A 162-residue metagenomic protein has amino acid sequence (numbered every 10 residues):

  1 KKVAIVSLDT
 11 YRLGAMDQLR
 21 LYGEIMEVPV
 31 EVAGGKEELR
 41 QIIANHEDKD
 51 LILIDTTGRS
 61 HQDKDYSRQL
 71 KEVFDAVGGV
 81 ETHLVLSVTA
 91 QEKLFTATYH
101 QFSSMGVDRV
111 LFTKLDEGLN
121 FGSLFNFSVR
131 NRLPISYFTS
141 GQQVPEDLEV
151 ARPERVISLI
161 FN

Functional and structural regions predicted by a protein language model:
K1-G34: P-loop NTPase switch/communication element
K2-A4, G79-L86, S103-S140, P145: Conserved beta-strand/loop subsegment of P-loop NTPase cores
A4, A44-I54, D65-A90: Inter-motif core of Ras-like GTPase G domains
T10-L13, E37-E38, G58-H61, V88-E92 (+2 more regions): Conserved nucleotide-binding/hydrolysis micro-motifs of P-loop NTPases
A15-D17, H61-S67, L94-T96, F121-S123: Conserved ATPase-coupling elements of RecA-like P-loop NTPase cores
G23-G58: Conserved nucleotide-sensing/catalytic segment adjacent to the nucleotide-binding pocket in NTP-handling enzymes
I52-T56, S104-V107, V156-N162: A polyampholytic, Gly/Pro-enriched intrinsically disordered region
N131, D147-N162: Hydrophobic micro-sites
